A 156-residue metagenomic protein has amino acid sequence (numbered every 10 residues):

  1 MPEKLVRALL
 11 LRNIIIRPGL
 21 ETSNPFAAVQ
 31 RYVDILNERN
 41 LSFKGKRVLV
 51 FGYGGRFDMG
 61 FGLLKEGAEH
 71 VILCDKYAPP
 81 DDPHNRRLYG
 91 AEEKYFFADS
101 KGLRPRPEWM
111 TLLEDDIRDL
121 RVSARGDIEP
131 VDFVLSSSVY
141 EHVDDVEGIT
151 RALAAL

Functional and structural regions predicted by a protein language model:
A8-G45: Class I SAM-dependent methyltransferase Rossmann-like catalytic core, especially the SAM/SAH-binding loop
F43-R56, L63: Conserved class I S-adenosyl-L-methionine
G45, P130-V131: Local beta-strand N-terminus motif with an aromatic residue
D58-V122: Class I SAM-dependent methyltransferase SAM/SAH-binding core
L135: A conserved beta-strand element that flanks and buttresses the S-adenosyl-L-methionine
V139: Hydrophobic adenine-recognition pocket in adenosine-nucleotide-binding enzymes
E147-L156: A short glycine-rich, Lys/Arg-flanked "PGG" loop and its adjoining helix->strand segment in the class I
